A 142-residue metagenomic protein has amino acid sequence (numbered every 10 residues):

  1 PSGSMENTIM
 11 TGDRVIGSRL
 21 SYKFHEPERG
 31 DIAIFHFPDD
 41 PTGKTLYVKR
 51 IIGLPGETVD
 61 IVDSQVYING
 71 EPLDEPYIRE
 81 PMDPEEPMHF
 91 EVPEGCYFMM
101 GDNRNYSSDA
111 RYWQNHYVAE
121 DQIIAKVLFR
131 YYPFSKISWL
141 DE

Functional and structural regions predicted by a protein language model:
P1-M5: Aromatic-capped interface at the extracytoplasmic side of an N-terminal signal-anchor transmembrane helix
E6-E142: Soluble "head" domains of membrane/secretory-pathway proteins
